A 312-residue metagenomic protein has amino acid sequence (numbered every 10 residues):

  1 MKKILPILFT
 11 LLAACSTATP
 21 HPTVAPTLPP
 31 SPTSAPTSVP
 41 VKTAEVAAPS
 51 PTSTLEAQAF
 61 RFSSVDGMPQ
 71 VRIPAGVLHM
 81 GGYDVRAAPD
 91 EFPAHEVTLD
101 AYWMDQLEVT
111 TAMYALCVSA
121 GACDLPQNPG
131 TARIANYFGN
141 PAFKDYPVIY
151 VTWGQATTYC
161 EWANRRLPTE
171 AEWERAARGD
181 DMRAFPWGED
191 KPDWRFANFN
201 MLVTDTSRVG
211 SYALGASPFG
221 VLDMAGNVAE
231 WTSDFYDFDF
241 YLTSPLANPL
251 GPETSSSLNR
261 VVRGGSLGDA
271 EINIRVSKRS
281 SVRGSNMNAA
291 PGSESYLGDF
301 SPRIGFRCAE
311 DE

Functional and structural regions predicted by a protein language model:
M1-I4: Positively charged n-region of N-terminal signal peptides that target proteins for export
P6-A14: Bacterial N-terminal signal peptides
C15-D124, W153-G154, F300-E312: Short, compositionally biased
R61-F62, A94, G139, V148 (+2 more regions): Short Gly/Pro-enriched turn/cap motifs at secondary-structure boundaries
R72, V77, E96, P147-Y150 (+5 more regions): Conserved beta-strand positions that form and line the central face of beta-propeller blades
M80-R86, T98-W194, F235-D237, E310-E312: Active-site microenvironments of metalloenzymes and redox enzymes
R86-H95, V228-E312: Surface-exposed recognition segments
A142-K144, N198-A225: Short, well-ordered junction/capping motifs at the entry into regular secondary structure
